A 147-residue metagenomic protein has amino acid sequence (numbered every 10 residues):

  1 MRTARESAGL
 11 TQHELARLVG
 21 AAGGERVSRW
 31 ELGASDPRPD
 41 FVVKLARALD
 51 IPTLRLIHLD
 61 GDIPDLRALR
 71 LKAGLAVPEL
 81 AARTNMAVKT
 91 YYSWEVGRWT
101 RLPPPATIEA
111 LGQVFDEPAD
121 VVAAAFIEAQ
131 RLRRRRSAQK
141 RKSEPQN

Functional and structural regions predicted by a protein language model:
M1, Q12, V42, L66 (+2 more regions): Helix-turn-helix DNA-binding elements, focusing on the entry/boundary residues of the two helices that contact DNA
M1-S7, P52-A73: A short, Lys/Arg-rich alpha-helix, primarily the initiator
R5, A16-R17, A46, R70 (+2 more regions): The alpha-helix within a helix-turn-helix
G9-S28, G74-S93: Short alpha-helical DNA-recognition segment
V19, W30-E31, F41, I57 (+6 more regions): DNA major-groove recognition helix of helix-turn-helix
R38-R55, P104-V121: DNA major-groove recognition helix of helix-turn-helix/homeodomain DNA-binding modules
D50-D65, D116-L132: Short C-terminal boundary/hinge segments that cap the last helix of small helical domains
F126-N147: Short, charged, intrinsically disordered terminal tails
